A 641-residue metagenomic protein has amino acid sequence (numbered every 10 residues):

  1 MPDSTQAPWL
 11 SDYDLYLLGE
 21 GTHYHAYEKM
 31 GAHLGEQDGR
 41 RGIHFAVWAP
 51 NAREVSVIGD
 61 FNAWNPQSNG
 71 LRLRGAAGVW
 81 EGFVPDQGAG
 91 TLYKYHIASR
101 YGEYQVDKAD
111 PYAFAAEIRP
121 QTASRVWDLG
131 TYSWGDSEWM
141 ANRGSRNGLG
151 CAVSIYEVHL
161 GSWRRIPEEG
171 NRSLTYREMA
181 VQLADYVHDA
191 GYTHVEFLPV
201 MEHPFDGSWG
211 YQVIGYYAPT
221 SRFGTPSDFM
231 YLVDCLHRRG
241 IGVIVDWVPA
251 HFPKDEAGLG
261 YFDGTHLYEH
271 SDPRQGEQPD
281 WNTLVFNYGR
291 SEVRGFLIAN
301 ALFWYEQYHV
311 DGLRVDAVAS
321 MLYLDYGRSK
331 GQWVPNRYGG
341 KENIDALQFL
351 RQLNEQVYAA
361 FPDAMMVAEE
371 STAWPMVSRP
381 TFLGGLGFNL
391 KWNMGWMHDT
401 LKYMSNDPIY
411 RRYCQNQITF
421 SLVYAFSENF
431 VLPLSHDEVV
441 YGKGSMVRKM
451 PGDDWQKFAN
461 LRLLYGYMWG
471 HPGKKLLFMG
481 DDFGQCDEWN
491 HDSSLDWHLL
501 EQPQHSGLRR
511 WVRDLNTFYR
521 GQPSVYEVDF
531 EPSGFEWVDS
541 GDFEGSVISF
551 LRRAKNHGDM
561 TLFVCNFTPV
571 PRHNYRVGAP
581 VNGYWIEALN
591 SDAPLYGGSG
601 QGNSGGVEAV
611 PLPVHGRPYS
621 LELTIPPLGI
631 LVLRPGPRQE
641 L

Functional and structural regions predicted by a protein language model:
M1-H44, R74-E157, S162-N171, E178 (+1 more regions): The feature marks proteins involved in alpha-glucan
V47, Y95, V158, V187 (+12 more regions): Conserved, mostly hydrophobic/aromatic
W48-V55, P580-G583: Short proline/glycine-enriched turn/loop motifs at strand-loop junctions of beta-rich domains
D60-N65, R100, N582: Change "in extracellular beta-sheet-rich domains … of secreted and cell-surface proteins" to "in beta-sheet-rich domains
A89-L92, G605-L641: C-terminal beta-strand-rich structural cap/linker in extracellular carbohydrate-active enzymes
E117, S137-G150, H159-E342, V607 (+1 more regions): Substrate-binding/active-site clefts of carbohydrate-active enzymes
H309-D311, S329-D492, L499, R520-D592 (+1 more regions): Conserved alpha/beta catalytic core and glycan-binding cleft of carbohydrate-active enzymes
Q504-V525: Catalytic cores of secreted or luminal carbohydrate-active enzymes
